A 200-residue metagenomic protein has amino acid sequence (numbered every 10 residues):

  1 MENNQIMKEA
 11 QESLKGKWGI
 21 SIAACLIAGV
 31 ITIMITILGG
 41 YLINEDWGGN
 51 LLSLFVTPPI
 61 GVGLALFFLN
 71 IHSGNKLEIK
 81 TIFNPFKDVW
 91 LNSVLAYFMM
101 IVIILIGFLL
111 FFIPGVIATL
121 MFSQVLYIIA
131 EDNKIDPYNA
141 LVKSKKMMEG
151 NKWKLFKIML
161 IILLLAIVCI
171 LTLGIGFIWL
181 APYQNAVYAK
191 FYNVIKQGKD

Functional and structural regions predicted by a protein language model:
M1-D200: Hydrophobic alpha-helical membrane segments
